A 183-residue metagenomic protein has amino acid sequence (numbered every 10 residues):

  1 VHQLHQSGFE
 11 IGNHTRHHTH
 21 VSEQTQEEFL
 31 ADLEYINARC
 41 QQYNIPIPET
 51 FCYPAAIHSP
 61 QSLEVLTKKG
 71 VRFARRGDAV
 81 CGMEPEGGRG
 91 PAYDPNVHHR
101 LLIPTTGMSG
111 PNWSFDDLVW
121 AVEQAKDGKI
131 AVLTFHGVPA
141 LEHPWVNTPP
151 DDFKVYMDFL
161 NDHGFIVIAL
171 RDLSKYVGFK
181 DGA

Functional and structural regions predicted by a protein language model:
V1-P104, G128-A140, K175-A183: Metal-dependent polysaccharide deacetylase catalytic core of the NodB/CE4 family, i.e., the active-site-bearing domain
Q24, P104-R171: Catalytic grooves of carbohydrate-active enzymes
